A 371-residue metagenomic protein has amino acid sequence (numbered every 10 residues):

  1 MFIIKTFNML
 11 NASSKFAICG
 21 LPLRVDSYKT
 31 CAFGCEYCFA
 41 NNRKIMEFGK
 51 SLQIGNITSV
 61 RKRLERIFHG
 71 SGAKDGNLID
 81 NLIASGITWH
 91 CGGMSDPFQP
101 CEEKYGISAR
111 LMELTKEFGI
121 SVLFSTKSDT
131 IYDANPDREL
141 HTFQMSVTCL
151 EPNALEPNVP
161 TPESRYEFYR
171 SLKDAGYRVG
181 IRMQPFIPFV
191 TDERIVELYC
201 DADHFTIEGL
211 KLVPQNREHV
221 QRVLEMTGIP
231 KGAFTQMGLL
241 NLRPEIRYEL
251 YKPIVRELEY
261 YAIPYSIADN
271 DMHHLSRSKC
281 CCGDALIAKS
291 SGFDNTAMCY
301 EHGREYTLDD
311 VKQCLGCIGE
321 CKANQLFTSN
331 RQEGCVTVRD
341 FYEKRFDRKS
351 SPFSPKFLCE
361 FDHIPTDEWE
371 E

Functional and structural regions predicted by a protein language model:
F2, I195-E371: Auxiliary Fe-S-binding modules of radical SAM enzymes
F2-Q144, L150-N153, S171-D174, R339 (+1 more regions): Conserved Radical SAM active-site core
I45-E47, F189, L275: Alpha-helix termini
D75-L250, E257: Conserved AdoMet/S-adenosylmethionine-binding subsite of the radical SAM
